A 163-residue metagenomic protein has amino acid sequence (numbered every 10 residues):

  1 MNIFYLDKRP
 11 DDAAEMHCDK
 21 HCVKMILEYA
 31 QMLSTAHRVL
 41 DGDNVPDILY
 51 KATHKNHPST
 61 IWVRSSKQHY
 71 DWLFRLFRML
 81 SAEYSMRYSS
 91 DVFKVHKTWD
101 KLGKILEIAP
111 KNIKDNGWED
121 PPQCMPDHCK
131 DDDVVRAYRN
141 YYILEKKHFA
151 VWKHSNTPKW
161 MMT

Functional and structural regions predicted by a protein language model:
M1-N56, I61-T163: Sequence termini and other peripheral, non-core segments
